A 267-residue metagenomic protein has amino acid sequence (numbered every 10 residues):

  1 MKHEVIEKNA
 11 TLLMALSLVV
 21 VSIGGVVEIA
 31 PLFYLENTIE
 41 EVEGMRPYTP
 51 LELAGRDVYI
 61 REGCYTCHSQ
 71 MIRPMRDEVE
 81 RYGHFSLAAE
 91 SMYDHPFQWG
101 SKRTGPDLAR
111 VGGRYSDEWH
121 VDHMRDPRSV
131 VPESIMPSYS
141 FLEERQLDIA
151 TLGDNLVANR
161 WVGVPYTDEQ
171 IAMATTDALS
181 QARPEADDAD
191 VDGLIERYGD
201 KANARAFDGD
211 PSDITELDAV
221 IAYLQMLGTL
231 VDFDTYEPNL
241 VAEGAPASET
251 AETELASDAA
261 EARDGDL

Functional and structural regions predicted by a protein language model:
M1-Y48, D187-D192, Y223-E261, D266-L267: Post-cleavage N-terminal segment of exported redox proteins
L13-S22, E80-E216, G265-L267: Electron-transfer interface patches adjacent to heme c in soluble/periplasmic c-type cytochromes and di-/multiheme
A30-N37, E62-T66, M71-M75, P127-R128 (+1 more regions): A generic secondary-structure signal for well-formed alpha-helical elements
E36-I60, I72-M75, V79, T104 (+3 more regions): Electrostatic cytochrome c docking/interface patches
G55, R61-M71, H120, V220-L224: The canonical Cys-X-X-Cys-His
C67, E133-Y139, V231-L240: Surface-exposed patches in mature extracellular/periplasmic domains of secreted proteins
M71, S138-L142, Q225: A mature extracytoplasmic/lumenal domain signature
P74-R76, Q146, V241: Generic structural signal for helix capping and beta-alpha/helix-loop junctions
